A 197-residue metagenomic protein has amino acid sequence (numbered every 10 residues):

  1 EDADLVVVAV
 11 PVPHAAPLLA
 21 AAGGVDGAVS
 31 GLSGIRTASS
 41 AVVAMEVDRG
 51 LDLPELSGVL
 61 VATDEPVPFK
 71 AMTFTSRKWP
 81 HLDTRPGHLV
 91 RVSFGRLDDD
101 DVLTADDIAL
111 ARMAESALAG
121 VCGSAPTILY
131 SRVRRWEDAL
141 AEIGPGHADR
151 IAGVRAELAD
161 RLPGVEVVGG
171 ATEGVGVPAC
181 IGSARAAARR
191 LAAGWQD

Functional and structural regions predicted by a protein language model:
E1-L103, I108, V121: Mid-domain catalytic core of redox enzymes that form a hydrophobic substrate pocket/lid adjacent to a catalytic redox
M72-D197: Conserved flavin/dinucleotide-binding core of flavoenzymes
